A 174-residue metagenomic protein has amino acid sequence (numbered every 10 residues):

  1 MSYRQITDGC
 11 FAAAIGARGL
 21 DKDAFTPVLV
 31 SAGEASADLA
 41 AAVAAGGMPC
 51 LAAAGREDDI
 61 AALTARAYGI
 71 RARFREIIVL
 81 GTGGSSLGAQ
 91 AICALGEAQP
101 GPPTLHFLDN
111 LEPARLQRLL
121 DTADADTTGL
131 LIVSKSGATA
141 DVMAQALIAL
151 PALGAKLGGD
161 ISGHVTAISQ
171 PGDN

Functional and structural regions predicted by a protein language model:
M1-Y68: Extended, charge-enriched "interface" segments that sit outside catalytic cores
Y68-N174: Glycine-rich phosphate-binding loops that contact phosphosugars or nucleotide phosphates
